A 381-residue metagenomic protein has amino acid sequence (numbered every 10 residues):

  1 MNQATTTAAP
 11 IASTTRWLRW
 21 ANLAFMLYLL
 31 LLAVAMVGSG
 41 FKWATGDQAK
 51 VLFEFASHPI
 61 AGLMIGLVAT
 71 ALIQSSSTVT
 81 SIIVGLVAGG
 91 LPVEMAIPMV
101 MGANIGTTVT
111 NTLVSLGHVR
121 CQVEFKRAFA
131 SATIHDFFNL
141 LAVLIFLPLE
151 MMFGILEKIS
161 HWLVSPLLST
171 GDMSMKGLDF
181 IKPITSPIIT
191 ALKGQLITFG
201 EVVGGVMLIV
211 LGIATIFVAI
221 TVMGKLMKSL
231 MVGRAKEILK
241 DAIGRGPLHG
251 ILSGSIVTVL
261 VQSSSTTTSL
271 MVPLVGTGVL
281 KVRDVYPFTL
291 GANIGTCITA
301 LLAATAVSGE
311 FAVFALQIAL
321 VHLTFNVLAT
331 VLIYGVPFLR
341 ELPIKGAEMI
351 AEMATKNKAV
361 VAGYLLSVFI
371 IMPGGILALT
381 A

Functional and structural regions predicted by a protein language model:
N2-T6, I371-G374: Cytosolic C-terminal regulatory domains/tails of membrane transporters and channels
A4-L63, L67, I188-I251: Helix-loop-helix hairpins and the membrane-proximal interhelical loops of multi-pass alpha-helical transport proteins
A8-T15, R19, D47, V51-F55 (+12 more regions): Membrane-helix interfacial "entry" motifs
L23, L27, E54-H58, G66 (+14 more regions): Alpha-helical transmembrane segments of multi-pass membrane proteins, especially transporters and channels
L27-S39, W43, G62-L63, L67-A71 (+15 more regions): Transmembrane alpha-helical segments of multi-pass membrane transport proteins and ion-pumping complexes
Y28-L31, L113-K182, A214-T221, L302-A381: Juxtamembrane and boundary regions of transmembrane helices in multi-pass small-molecule transporters and channels
W43-G46, G85, L116-A128, G224-K236 (+2 more regions): Juxtamembrane helix-loop transition segments at the membrane interface in multi-pass membrane proteins
T70-N104, G117-V119, F153, S165-P166 (+3 more regions): Membrane-interfacial helix-loop connectors
